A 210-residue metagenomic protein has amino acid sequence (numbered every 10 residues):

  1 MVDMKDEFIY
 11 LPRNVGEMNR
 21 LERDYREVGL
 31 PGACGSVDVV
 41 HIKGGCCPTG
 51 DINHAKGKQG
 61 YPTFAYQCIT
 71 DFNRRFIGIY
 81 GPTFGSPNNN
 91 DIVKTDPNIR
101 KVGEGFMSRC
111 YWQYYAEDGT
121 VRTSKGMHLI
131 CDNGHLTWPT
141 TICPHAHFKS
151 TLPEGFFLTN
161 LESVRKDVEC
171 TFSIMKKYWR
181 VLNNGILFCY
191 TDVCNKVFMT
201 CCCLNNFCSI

Functional and structural regions predicted by a protein language model:
M1-I210: Short, well-ordered secondary-structure "scaffold" segments embedded in the functional core of diverse domains
